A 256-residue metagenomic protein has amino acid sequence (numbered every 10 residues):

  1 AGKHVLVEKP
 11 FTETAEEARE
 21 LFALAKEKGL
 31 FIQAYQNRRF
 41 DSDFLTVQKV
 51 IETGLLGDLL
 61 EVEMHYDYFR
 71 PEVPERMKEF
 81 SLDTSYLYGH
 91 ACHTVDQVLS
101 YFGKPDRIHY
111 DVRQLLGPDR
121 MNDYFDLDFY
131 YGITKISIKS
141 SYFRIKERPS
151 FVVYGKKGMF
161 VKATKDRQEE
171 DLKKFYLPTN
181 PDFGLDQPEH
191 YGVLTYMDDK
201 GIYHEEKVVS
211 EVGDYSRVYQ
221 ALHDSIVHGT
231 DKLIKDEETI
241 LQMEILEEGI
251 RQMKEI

Functional and structural regions predicted by a protein language model:
A1-R39: Beta-strand-loop-alpha-helix segment that lines the small-molecule cofactor/substrate pocket of alpha/beta enzymes
G2, E75-L82, K200-Y203: Short glycine/proline- and charge-enriched loop/turn segments that cap or connect secondary-structure elements
L6, F31-Q33, E63, H109 (+2 more regions): Structural detector of well-ordered beta-strand residues that form the stable sheet scaffold of enzyme domains
R19, M197, E206-I256: C-terminal helix-rich "cap/oligomerization" subdomain common to oxidoreductases
L30, G57, E61, I250-I256: C-terminal capping/lid region of NAD(P)-dependent oxidoreductase domains
R38-P118: Predominantly a Rossmann-like dinucleotide-binding segment in NAD(P)-dependent oxidoreductases
G89, H93-T179, V212, S216-T230 (+1 more regions): Contiguous beta-strand/loop segments that form the cofactor/metal-binding neighborhood of enzyme cores
F151, E169-T179, G184-I202: Short polybasic amphipathic segments
